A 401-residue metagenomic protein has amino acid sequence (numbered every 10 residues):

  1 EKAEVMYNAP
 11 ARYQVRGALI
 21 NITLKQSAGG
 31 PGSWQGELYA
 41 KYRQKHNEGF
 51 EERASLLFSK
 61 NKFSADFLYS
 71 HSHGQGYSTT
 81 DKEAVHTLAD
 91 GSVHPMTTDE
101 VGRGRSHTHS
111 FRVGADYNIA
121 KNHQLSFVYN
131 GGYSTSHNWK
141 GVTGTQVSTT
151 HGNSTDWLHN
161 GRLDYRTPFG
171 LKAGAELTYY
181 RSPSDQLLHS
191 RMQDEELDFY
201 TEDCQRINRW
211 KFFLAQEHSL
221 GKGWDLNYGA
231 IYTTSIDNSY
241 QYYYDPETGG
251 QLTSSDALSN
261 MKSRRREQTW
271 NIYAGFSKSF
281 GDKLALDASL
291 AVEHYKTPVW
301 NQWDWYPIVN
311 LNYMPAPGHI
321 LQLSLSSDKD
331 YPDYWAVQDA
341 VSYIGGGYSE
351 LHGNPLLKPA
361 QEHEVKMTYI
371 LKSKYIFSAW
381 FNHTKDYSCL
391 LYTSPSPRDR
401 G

Functional and structural regions predicted by a protein language model:
E1-Y7: Short acidic/polar hinge/loop motifs at secondary-structure boundaries that mediate gating or recognition
V15-Y39, F50-A54: N-terminal periplasmic accessory domains that precede and gate Gram-negative outer-membrane beta-barrel machines
A40-H46, K60, H71-Q75, G131-H137 (+7 more regions): Transmembrane beta-strands of outer-membrane beta-barrel pores
N47-Q75, G91-W139, N153, H159-G161 (+1 more regions): Transmembrane beta-barrel wall of Gram-negative outer-membrane proteins
L68-S70, Y77-E83, S126-V128, H137-T143 (+6 more regions): Outer-membrane beta-barrel and related beta-rich outer-membrane complex signature in Gram-negative bacteria
H73-V93, G102-G104, S326-G347, P355-L357 (+1 more regions): Outer-membrane beta-barrel translocator/channel fold
T108-S134, T150-P307, N312-G318, S373-S378: Face-selective signature of the C-terminal outer-membrane beta-barrel domain
Y392-G401: Conserved small/polar residues in nucleotide/adenosyl-binding loops
